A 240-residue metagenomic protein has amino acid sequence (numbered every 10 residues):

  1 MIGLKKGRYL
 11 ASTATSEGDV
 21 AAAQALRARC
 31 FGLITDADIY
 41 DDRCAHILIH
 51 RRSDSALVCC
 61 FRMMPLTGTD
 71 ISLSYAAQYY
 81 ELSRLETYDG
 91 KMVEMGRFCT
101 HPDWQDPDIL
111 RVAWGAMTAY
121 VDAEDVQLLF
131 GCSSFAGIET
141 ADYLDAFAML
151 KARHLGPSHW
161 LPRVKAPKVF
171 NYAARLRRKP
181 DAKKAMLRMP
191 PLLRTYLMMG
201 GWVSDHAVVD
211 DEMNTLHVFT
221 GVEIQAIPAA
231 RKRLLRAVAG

Functional and structural regions predicted by a protein language model:
I2-C59: Short amphipathic alpha-helix that is part of the acyltransferase structural core
R52-D54, D103-W104, I224-I227: Short loop segments at secondary-structure junctions
R62: Nucleotide-cofactor and metal-assisted catalytic machinery
L66-W202, A207-T215: Acyl-donor binding region in acyl/amide transferases
N214-I227: C-terminal "cap" of GNAT-fold acetyltransferases
A226-L235: Long, contiguous binding/interaction regions
V238-G240: Short, cationic low-complexity segments
